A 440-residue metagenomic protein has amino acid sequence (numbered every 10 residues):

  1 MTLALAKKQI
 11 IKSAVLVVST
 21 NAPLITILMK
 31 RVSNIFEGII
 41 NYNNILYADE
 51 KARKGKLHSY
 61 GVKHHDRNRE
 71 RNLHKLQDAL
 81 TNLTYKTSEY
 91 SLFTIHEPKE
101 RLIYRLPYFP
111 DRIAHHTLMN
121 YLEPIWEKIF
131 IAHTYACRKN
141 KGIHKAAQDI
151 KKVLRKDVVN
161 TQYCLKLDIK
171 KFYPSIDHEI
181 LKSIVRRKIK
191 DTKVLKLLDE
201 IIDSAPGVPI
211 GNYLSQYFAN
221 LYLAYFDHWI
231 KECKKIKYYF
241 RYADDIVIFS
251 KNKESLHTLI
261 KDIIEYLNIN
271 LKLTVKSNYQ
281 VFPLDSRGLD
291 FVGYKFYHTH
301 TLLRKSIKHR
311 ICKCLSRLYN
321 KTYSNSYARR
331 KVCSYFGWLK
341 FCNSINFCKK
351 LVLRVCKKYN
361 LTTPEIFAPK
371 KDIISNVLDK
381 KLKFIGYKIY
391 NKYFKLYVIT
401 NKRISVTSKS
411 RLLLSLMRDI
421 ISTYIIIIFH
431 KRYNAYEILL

Functional and structural regions predicted by a protein language model:
M1-H74, K380, I420, Y424: Non-catalytic, polymerase-adjacent accessory regions of viral genome-replication enzymes
A4, T26, R31, I35 (+1 more regions): Active-site-proximal segment of RNA-dependent polymerases
L5, K30, P107, H116 (+3 more regions): Right-hand nucleic-acid polymerase module
G55-K63, S88-I113, I129-K141, I201-N220: Short, conserved non-catalytic motifs in the polymerase core
H65-E89: Amphipathic alpha-helical blocks
A79, H133, D149-A243, V247-I263 (+1 more regions): Conserved polymerase palm-domain catalytic core
S88-Y90, F240-D244, K276-N278, Y433: Short Gly/Ser/Thr- and Asp/Glu-enriched loop/turn motifs at secondary-structure junctions
I264-K272: A common structural junction motif
